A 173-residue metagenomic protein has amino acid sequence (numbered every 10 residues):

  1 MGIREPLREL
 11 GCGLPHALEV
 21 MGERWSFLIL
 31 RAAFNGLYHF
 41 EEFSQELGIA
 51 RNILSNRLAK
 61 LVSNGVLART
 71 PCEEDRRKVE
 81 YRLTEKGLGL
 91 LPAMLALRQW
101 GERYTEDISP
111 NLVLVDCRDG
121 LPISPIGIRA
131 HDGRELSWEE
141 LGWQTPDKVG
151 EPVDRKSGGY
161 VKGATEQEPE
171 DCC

Functional and structural regions predicted by a protein language model:
M1-M21, S157-C173: N-terminal leader segment of winged-helix/HTH proteins
C12-I53: N-terminal helix-turn-helix DNA-binding core of bacterial DNA-binding proteins
A17, F27, N64, M94-Y104: Alpha-helical linker/hinge and terminal dimerization helices associated with HTH transcriptional regulators
G22, E73-M94: Basic, amphipathic "hinge/linker" alpha-helix immediately C-terminal to the N-terminal HTH DNA-binding motif
L30, Y38-F43, L58, K86 (+3 more regions): Extended, folded domain segments that form the structural surfaces/walls around functional sites
F40, S44-C72, R76: Canonical helix-turn-helix DNA-binding module
L95, Q99-C173: C-terminal regulatory/oligomerization modules of transcriptional regulators
